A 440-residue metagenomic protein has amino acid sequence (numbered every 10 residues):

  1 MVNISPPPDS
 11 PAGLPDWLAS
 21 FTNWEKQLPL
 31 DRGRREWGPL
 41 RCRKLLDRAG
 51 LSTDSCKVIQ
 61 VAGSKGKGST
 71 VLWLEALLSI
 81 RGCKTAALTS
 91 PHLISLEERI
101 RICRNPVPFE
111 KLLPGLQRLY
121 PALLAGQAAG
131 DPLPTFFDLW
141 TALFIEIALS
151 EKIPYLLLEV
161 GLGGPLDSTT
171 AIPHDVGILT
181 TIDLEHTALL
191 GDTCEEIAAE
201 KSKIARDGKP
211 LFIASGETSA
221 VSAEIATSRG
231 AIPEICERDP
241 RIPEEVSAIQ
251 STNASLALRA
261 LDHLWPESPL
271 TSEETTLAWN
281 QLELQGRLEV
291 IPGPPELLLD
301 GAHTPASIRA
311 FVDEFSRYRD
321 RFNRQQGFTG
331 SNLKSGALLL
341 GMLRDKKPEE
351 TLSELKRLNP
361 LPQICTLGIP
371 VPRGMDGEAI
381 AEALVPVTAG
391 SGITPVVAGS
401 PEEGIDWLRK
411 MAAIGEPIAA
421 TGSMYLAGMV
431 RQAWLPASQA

Functional and structural regions predicted by a protein language model:
M1-G63, T70-R81, L88, Q127-A128: Short functional linear segments
L30-R35, P39, K44-D54, I80-T170: ATP-dependent carboxylate-amine ligase catalytic core
C56, G126-A128, K152-E159, H174-E273: Acidic, Mg2+-coordinating active-site environments of NTP-dependent enzymes
L74, P165-D175, R431-W434: Short Gly/Thr/Asp-enriched flexible loops that form oxyanion-binding sites at enzyme active sites
L88, P210-G216, A337-G341, P362-V371: Short internal beta-strands
Y155-L158, S168-T170, H174-I178, I182-D183 (+1 more regions): Nucleotide phosphate-binding/pyrophosphate-handling subdomain across enzymes that bind or process nucleotide phosphates
G216-E234, S251, E296, L352-P417: C-terminal helical cap/extension that packs against the catalytic core of soluble nucleotide-cofactor enzymes
S423: Active-site-proximal loop/hinge segments that shape catalytic or ion-binding/gating pockets
